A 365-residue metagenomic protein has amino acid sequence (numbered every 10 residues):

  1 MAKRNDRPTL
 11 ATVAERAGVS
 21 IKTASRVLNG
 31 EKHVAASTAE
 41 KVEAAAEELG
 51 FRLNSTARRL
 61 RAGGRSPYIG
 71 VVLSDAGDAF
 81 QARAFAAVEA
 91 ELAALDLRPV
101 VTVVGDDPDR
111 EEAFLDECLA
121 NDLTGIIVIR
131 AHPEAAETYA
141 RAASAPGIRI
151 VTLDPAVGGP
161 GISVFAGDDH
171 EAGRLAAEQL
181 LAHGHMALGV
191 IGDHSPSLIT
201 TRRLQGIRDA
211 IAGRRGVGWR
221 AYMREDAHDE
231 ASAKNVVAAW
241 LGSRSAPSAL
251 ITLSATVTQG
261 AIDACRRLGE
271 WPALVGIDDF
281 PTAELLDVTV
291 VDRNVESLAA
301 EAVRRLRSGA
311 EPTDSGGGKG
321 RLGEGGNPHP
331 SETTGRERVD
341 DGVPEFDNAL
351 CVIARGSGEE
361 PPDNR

Functional and structural regions predicted by a protein language model:
M1-R65, R338, E359-R365: N-terminal helix-turn-helix DNA-binding module of bacterial transcription factors
L49-E117, D122-G125: Amphipathic helical "hinge" segments at domain boundaries
L73-R83, V101-R110, P155, V164-L175 (+4 more regions): Hinge/beta->alpha junction and helix N-cap segments in small-molecule ligand-binding domains
E111-D122, S232-S245: Short, well-structured alpha-helical segments in soluble
T124, V128-L175, T256, D278-T289: Flexible loop/hinge segments that line or gate small-molecule binding clefts
R174-R215, M223, D314-G335, G342-S357: An alpha-beta-alpha
A238-R365: Flexible loop/turn connectors
